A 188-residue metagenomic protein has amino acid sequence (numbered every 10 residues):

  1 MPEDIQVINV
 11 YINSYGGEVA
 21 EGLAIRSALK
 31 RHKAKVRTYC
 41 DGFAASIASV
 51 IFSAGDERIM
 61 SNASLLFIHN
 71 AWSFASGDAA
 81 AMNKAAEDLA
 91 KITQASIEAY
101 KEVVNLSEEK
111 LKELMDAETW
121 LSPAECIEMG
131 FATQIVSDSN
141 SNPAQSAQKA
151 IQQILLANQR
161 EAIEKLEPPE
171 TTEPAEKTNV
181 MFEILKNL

Functional and structural regions predicted by a protein language model:
M1-I47, A54-L188: N-terminal organellar transit peptides
